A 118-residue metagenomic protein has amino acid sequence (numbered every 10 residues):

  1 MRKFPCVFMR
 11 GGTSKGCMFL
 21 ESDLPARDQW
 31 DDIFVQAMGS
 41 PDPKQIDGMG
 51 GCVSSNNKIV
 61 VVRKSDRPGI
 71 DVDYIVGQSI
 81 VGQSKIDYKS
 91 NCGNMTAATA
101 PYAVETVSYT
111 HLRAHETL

Functional and structural regions predicted by a protein language model:
M1-S65: Generic N-terminal targeting/processing segments that precede catalytic cores or assembly contacts
R10, N91-C92, H115: Alpha-helical architecture
S14, A100-A103, A114: Small-side-chain structural scaffolding
P41-Y109: Anion-binding (especially nucleotide phosphate/pyrophosphate-binding) glycine-rich loop and adjoining beta-alpha core
H111-L118: Single conserved hydrophobic/aromatic residue that forms the stacking wall/gate of nucleotide- or nucleobase-binding
